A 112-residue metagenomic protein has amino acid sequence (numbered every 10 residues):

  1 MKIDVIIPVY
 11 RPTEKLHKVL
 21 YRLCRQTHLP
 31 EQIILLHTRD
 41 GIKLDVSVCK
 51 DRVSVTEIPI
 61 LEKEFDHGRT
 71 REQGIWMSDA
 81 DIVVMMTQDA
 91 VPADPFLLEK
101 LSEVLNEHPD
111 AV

Functional and structural regions predicted by a protein language model:
K2-D4, Q32: Cell-envelope/extracellular polymer assembly enzymes that use nucleotide-activated donors
P12-R25: Short, well-formed alpha-helical segments that are part of the catalytic scaffolds of diverse glycosyltransferases
P30-G41, P59-I60: Short beta-strand/loop segment that forms part of the nucleotide-sugar
H37-V46, A90-V91: A conserved acidic beta->alpha catalytic loop
L61-S78: Glycine-rich, basic loop-to-helix element that forms the pyrophosphate-binding segment of sugar-nucleotide handling
V83: Short aromatic/hydrophobic "clamp" motif used to bind/position activated sugar donors
M86-Q88: Catalytic metal- and UDP-sugar-binding loop of GT-A-like glycosyltransferases, i.e., residues flanking the conserved
F96-V112: Conserved donor NDP-sugar-binding/catalytic core segment of glycosyltransferases
